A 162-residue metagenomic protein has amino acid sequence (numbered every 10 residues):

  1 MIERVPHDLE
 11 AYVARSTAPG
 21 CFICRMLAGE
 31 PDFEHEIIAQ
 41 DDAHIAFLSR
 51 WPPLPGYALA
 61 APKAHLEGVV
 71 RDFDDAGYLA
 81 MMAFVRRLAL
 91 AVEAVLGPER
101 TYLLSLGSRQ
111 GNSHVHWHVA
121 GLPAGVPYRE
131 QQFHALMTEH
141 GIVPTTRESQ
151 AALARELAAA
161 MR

Functional and structural regions predicted by a protein language model:
M1-R162: HIT superfamily nucleotide-processing domains
